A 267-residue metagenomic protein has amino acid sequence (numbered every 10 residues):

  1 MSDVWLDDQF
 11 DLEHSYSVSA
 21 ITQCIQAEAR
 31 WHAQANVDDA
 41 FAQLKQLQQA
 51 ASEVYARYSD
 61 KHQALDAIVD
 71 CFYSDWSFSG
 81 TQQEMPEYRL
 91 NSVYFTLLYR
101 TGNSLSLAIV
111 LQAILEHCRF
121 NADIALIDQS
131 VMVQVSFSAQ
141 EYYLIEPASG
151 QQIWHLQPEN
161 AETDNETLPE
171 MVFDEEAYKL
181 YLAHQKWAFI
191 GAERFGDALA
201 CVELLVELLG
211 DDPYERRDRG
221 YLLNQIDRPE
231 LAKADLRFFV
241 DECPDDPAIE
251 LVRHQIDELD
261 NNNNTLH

Functional and structural regions predicted by a protein language model:
M1-H267: A structural boundary/capping signal
